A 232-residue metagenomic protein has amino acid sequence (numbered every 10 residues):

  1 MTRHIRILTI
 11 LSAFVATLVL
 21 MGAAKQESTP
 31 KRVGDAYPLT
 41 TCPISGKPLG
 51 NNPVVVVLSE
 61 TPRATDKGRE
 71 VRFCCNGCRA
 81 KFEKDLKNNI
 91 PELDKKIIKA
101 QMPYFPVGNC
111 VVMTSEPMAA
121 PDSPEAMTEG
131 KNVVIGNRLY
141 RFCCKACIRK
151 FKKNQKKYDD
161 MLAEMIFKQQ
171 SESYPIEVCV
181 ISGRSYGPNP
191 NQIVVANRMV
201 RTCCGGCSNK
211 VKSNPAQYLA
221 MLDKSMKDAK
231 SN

Functional and structural regions predicted by a protein language model:
M1-L11: Bacterial N-terminal signal peptides that target proteins for export
T9-V19: Bacterial N-terminal signal peptides
G22-N232: Intrinsically disordered, low-complexity terminal tails/loops enriched in metal-binding residues
